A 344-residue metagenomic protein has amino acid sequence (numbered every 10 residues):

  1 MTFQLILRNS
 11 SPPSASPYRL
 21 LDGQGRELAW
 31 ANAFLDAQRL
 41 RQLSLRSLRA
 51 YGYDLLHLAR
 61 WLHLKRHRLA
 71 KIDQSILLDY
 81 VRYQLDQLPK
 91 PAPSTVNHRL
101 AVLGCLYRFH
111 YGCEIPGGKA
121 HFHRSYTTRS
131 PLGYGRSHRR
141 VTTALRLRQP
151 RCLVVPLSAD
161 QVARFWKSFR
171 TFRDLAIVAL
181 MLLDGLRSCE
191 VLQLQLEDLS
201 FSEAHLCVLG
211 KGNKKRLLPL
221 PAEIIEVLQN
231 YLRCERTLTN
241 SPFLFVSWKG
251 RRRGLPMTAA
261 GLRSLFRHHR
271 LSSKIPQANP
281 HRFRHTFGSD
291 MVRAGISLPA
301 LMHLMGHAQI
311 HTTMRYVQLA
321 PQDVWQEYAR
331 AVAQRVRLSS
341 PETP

Functional and structural regions predicted by a protein language model:
M1-Q4, A331-P344: C-terminal secondary-structure termini that scaffold catalytic or DNA-interacting sites
A31-R46, L55-S137: N-terminal core-binding DNA-recognition domain of tyrosine recombinases/integrases
G104, L175-C189, H205-L206, S289-D290 (+1 more regions): Short pre-functional
P150, V155-S188, K214, T239: Basic, Lys/Arg- and aromatic-enriched nucleic-acid-binding interface segment
D184, C189, Q193-V227: Conserved tyrosine-mediated DNA breakage-rejoining catalytic core shared by Y-recombinases
K211, M305, I310-R330: Catalytic-site neighborhood detector that most strongly recognizes the C-terminal catalytic loop/helix of tyrosine
L218, R263-H303: Short, basic (Lys/Arg/His-rich) helix/loop patches that form interaction surfaces in the mid-to-C-terminal regions
A222-I275: Active-site/catalytic core of tyrosine-dependent DNA strand-transfer enzymes
